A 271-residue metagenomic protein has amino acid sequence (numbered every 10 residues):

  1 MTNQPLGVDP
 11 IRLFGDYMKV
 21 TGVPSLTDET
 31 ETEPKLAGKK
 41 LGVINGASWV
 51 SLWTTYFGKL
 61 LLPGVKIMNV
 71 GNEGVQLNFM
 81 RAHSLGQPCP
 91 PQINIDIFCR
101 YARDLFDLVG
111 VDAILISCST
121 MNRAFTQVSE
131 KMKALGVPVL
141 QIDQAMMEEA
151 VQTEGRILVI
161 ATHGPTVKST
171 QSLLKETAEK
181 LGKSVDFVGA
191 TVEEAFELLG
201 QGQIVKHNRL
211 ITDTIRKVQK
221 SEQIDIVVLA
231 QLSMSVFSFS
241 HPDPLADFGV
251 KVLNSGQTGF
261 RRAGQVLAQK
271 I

Functional and structural regions predicted by a protein language model:
M1-I271: Non-catalytic structural scaffold of enzyme domains
